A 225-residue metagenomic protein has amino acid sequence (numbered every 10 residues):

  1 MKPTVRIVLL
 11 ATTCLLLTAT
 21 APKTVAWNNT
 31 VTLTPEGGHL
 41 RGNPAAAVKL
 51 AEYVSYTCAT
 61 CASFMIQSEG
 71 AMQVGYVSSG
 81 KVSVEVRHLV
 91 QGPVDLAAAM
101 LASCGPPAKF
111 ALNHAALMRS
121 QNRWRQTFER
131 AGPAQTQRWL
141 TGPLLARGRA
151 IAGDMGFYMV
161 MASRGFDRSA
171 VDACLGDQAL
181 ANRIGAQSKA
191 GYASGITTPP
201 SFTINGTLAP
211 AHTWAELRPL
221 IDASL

Functional and structural regions predicted by a protein language model:
K2-L96, S188, Y192-A193, L225: Extracytoplasmic thiol/disulfide redox context detector
T4-R6, P22, S55, L145-L225: C-terminal cap of thioredoxin/glutaredoxin-like
C14, S68, L117-S120, R164 (+2 more regions): Alpha-helix boundary/capping residues
V25-N29, A111, W124, W214: Tryptophan-centered motif/residue detector
G37, A45, H88, M100 (+4 more regions): A general structural-boundary detector
V54-Y56, S63-A150, Y192: Structural alpha/beta surface segment adjacent to cysteine/selenocysteine redox centers across thiol/disulfide enzymes
